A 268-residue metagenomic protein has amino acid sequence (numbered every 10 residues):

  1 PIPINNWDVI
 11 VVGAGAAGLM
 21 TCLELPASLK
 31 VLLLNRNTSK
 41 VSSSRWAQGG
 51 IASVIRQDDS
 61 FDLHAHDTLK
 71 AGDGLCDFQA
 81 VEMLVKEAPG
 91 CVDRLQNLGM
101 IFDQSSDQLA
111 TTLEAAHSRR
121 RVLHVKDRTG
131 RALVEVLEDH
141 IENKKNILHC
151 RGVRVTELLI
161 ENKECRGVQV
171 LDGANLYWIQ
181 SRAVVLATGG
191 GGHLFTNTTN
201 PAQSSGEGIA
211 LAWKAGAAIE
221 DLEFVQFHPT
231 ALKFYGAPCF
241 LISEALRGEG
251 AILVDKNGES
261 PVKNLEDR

Functional and structural regions predicted by a protein language model:
P1-H66, Q104, K126-R268: Residues forming the flavin
L25, G49, R94-R121, V125: Beta1-alpha1 glycine-rich phosphate/pyrophosphate-binding loop at the start of Rossmann-like nucleotide-binding domains
K40, S53, D77-L84, V122 (+1 more regions): Short secondary-structure transition/capping motifs
A65-D73, H117, G189: A short small-residue
A71-T111: Rossmann-like flavin
G74-F78, Q108-E135, G192-T196: Helix-loop-beta segment of a Rossmann-like dinucleotide-binding subdomain
G74-L75, A88-V92, A116-R119, G208 (+1 more regions): Short amphipathic alpha-helical patches
